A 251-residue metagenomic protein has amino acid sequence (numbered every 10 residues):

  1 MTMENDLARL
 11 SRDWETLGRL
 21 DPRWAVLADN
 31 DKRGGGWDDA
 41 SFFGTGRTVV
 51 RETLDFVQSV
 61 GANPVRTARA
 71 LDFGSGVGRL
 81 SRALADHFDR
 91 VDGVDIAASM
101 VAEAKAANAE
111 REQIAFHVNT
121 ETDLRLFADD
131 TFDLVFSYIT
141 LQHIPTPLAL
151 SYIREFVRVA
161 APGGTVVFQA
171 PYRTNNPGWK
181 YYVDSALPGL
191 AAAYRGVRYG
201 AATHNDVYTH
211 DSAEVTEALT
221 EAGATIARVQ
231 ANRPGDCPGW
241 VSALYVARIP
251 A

Functional and structural regions predicted by a protein language model:
T2-T67, F73, V77-L124, T146-L148 (+1 more regions): Class I (Rossmann-like) S-adenosyl-L-methionine-dependent methyltransferase catalytic domain, capturing the SAM-binding
S81, T140, V159: Ser/Thr-centric signal marking residues that sit in or immediately flank functional binding/regulatory motifs
R125-V135: A short acidic, Gly/Pro-enriched loop at the edge of an enzyme's catalytic core that lines a small-molecule cofactor
F127, I153, L219: Short alpha-helical donor nucleotide-sugar binding micro-motif in glycosyltransferases
L134-P147: A short SAM/SAH-binding and catalytic strip from SAM-dependent methyltransferases
L150-P162: A short glycine-rich, Lys/Arg-flanked "PGG" loop and its adjoining helix->strand segment in the class I
